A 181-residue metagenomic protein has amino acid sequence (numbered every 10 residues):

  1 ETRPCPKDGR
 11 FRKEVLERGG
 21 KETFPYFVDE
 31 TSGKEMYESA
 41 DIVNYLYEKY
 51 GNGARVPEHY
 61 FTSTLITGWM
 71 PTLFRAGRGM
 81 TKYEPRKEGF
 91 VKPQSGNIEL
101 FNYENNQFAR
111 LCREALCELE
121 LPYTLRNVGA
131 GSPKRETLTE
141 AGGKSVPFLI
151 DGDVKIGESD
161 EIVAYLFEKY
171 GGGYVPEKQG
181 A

Functional and structural regions predicted by a protein language model:
E1-A181: GST-like domain detector, emphasizing the conserved glutathione-binding G-site in the N-terminal thioredoxin-like
